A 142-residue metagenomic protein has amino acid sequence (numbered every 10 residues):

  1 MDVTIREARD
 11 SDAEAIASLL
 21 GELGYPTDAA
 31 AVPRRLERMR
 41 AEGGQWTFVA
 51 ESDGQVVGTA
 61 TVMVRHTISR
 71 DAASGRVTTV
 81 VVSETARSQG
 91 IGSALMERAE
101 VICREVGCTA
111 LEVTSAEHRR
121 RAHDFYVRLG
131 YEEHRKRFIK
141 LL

Functional and structural regions predicted by a protein language model:
V3, E7-A72, T78, L141: Acetyl-CoA-dependent GNAT
L19-L23, I102, F125, L129: Alpha-helical interaction/dimerization surfaces of two-component signaling modules
E22-P26, Q89, E132: Residues at alpha-helix boundaries and the short loops/turns that link adjacent helices
R65, S83, R87, A116: Residue-level recognition of the GNAT/N-acetyltransferase active site
V82, S88-V101, R128: Conserved acetyl-CoA-binding loop-helix of GNAT-fold acetyltransferases
S93, E105, E117-R135, K140: Conserved active-site alpha-helix within GNAT-family acetyltransferase domains
M96, C103-S115: Conserved GNAT acetyl-CoA-binding A-motif
